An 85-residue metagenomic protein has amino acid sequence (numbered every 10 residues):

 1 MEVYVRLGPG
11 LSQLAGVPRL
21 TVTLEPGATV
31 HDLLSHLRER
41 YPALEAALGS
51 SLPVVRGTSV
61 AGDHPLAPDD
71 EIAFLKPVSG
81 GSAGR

Functional and structural regions predicted by a protein language model:
M1-R85: Ubiquitin-like/PB1-type beta-grasp interaction modules and other compact soluble beta-rich domains
